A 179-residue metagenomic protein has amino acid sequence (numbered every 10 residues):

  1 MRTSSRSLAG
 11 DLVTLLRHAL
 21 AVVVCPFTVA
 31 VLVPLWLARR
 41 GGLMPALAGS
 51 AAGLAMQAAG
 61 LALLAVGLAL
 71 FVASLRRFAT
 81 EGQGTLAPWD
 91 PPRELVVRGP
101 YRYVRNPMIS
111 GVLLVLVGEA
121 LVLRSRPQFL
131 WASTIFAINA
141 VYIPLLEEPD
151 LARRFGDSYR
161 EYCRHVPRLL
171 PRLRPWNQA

Functional and structural regions predicted by a protein language model:
M1-R98, S110-A179: Membrane-anchoring alpha-helices and their flanking helix-loop junctions
Y103-S110: Histidine-centered phosphotransfer motif of kinases
